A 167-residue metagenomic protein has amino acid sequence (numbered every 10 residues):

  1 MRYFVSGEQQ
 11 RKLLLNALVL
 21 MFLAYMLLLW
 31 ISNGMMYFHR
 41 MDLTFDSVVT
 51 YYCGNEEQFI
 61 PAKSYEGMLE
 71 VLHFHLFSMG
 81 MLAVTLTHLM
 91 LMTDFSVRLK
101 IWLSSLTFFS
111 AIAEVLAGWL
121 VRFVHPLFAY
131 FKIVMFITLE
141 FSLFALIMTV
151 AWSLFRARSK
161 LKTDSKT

Functional and structural regions predicted by a protein language model:
M1-L14: N-terminal juxtamembrane cytosolic/stromal segments of multi-pass membrane proteins
L13-L43: N-terminal signal-anchor transmembrane alpha helix
Y37-F45, L91-S96, F123-L127, L154-K162: Transmembrane helix-loop junctions in multipass membrane proteins, especially transporters and channels
V49-Y65: Extracytosolic (periplasmic/ER-lumenal) interhelical loops and adjacent juxtamembrane/interface segments of multi-pass
A62-T85, M90: Individual transmembrane alpha-helix segments
V84-T107: Cytoplasmic juxtamembrane regions at transmembrane-helix boundaries
W102-G118: Hydrophobic alpha-helical membrane segments
A113-T167: Alpha-helical transmembrane segments of multi-pass integral membrane proteins, characterized by long hydrophobic
